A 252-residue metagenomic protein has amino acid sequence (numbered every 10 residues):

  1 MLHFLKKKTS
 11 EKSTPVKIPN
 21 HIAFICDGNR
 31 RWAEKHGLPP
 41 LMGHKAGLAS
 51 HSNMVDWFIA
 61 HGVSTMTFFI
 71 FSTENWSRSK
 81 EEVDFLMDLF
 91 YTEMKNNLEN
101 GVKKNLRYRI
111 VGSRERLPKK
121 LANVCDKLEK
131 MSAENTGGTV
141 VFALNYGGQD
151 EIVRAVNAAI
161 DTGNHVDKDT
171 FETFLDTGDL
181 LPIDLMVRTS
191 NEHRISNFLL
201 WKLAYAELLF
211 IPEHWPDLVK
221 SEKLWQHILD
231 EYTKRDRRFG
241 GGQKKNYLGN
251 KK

Functional and structural regions predicted by a protein language model:
M1-K252: Flexible, compositionally biased loop and terminal segments
